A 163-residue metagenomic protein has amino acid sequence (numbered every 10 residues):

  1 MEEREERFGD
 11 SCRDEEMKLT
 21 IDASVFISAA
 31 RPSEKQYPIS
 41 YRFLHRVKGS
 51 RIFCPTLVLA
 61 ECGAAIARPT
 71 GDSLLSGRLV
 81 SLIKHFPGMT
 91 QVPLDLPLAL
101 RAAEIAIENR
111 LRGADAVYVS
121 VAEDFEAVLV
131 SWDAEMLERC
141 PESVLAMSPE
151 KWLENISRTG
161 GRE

Functional and structural regions predicted by a protein language model:
M1-C54, P69-S81, K151-E163: Short, well-structured N-terminal submotif of metal-dependent ribonuclease cores
S24, A30, L57, G63 (+1 more regions): Anionic group-transfer/hydrolysis microenvironments
V25, V58, L98, V117-Y118 (+1 more regions): Alpha-helix capping/helix-boundary segments
L57, E61-V92, P97-A99: Active-site-proximal, substrate-binding regions of enzyme catalytic domains and RNA-binding/basic surfaces
A60, P97-L100, K151-R158: A short acidic, often aromatic-flanked loop/helix-cap motif at beta-alpha or helix-coil junctions that lines enzyme
M89-W132: Active-site neighborhoods of divalent-metal-dependent phosphate/nucleic-acid chemistry enzymes
Q91-L94, L145-K151: Short acidic-hydrophobic, aromatic-tinged amphipathic segments that line or gate anion-handling sites
A116, E126-V130, A134-E135, R139-M147 (+2 more regions): C-terminal binding/interaction regions
